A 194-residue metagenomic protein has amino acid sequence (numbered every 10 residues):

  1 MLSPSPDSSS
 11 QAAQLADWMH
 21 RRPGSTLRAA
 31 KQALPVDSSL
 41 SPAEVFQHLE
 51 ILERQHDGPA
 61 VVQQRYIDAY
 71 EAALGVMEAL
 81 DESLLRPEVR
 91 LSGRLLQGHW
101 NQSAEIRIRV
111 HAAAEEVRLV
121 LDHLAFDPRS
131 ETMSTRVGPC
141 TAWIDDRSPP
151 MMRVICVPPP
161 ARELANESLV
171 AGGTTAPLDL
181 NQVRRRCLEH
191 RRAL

Functional and structural regions predicted by a protein language model:
L2-S103, H111-L194: Catalytic core of pol beta-like nucleotidyltransferases
